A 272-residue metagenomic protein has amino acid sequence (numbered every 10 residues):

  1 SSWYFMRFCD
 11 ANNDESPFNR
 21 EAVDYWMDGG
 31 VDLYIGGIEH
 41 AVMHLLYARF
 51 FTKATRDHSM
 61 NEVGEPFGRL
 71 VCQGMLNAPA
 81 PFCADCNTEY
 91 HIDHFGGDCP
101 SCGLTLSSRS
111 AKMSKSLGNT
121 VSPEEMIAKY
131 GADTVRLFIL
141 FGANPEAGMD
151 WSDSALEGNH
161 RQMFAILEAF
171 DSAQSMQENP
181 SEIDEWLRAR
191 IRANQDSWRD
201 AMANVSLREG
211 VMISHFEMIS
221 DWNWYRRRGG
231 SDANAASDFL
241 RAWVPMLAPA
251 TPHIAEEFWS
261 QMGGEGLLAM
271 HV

Functional and structural regions predicted by a protein language model:
S1-E178, L187-R227, A235-A248: Structured secondary-structure scaffolds
D153, E157, G230-N234, G263-V272: C-terminal low-complexity, glycine/proline- and small-hydrophobic-enriched intrinsically disordered tails that act as
Q177-R190, E265-V272: Generic long, charged, amphipathic alpha-helical segments
L247-L268: Amphipathic alpha-helical
